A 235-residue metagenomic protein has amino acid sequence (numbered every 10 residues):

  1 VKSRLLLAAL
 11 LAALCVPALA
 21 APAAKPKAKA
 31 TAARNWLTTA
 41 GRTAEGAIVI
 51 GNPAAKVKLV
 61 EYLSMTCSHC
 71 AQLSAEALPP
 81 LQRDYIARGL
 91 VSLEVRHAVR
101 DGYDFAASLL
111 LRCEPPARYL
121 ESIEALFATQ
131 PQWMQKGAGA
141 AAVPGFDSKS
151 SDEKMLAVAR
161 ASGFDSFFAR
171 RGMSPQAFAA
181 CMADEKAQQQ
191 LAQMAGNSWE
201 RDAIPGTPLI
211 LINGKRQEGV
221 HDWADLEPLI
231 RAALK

Functional and structural regions predicted by a protein language model:
K2-A8, L14-F105, A192-A195, K235: Extracytoplasmic thiol/disulfide redox context detector
A8-A9, R171: Intrinsically disordered, low-complexity regions enriched in Pro/Ser/Thr
A13-L14, I204: Hydrophobic alpha-helical transmembrane segments of integral membrane proteins, especially lipid-exposed positions
V99-G206, L211-K215, V220-A224, L229-L234: Cysteine-centric redox/oxidoreductase cores and disulfide-bonded domains
